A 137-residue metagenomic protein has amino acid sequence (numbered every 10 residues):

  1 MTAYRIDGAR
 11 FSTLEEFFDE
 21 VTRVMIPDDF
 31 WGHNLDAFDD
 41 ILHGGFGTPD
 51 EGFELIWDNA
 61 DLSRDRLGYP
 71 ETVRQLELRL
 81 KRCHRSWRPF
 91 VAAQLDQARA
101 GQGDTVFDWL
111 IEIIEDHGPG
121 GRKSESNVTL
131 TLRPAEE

Functional and structural regions predicted by a protein language model:
M1-E137: Positively charged, polar, low-complexity stretches
